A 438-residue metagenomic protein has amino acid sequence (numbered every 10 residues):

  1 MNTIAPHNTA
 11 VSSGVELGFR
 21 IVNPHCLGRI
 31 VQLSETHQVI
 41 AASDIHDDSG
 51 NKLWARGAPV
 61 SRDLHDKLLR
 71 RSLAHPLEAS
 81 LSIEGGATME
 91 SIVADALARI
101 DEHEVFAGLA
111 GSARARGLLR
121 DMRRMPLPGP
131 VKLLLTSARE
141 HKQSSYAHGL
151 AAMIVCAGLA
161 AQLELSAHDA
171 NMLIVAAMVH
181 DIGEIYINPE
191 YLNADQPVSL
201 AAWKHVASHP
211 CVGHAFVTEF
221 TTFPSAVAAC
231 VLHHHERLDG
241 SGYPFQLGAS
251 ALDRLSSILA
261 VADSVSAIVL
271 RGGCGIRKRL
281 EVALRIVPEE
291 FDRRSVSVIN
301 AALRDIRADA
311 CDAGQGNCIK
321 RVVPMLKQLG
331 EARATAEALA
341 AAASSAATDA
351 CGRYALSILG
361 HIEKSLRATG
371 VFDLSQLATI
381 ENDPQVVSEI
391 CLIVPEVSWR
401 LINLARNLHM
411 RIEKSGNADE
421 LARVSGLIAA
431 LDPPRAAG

Functional and structural regions predicted by a protein language model:
M1-A113, Q376-G438: Membrane-cytosol interface segments
S49-G50, R99, V155, V212-G213 (+2 more regions): A general alpha-helix detector
R71-A74, I268, D305-D309: Conserved, well-folded catalytic cores of nucleic-acid-processing and energy-transducing macromolecular machines
L77-A226, A313-G316, A429-G438: Acidic/His-rich, divalent-metal-binding segments that scaffold phosphate/diphosphate chemistry
A177, T218-A260, C274-I393, M410 (+2 more regions): Histidine/acidic-rich helix-loop-helix segments that form or flank divalent-metal centers in metalloenzyme catalytic
I187-N188, G240, L270: Active-site-flanking alpha-helical
I258-V269: Conserved beta-strand-loop-short alpha-helix elements that form and flank the Mn2+/Mg2+-coordinating active site
